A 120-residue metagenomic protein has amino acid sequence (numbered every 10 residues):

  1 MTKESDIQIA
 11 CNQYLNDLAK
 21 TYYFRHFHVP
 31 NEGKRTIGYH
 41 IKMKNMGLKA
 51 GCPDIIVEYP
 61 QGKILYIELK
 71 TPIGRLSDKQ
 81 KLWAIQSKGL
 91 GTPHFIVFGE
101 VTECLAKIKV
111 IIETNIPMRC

Functional and structural regions predicted by a protein language model:
M1-C120: Catalytic phosphate/metal-binding cores of nucleic-acid and nucleotide-processing enzymes, i.e., regions that mediate
